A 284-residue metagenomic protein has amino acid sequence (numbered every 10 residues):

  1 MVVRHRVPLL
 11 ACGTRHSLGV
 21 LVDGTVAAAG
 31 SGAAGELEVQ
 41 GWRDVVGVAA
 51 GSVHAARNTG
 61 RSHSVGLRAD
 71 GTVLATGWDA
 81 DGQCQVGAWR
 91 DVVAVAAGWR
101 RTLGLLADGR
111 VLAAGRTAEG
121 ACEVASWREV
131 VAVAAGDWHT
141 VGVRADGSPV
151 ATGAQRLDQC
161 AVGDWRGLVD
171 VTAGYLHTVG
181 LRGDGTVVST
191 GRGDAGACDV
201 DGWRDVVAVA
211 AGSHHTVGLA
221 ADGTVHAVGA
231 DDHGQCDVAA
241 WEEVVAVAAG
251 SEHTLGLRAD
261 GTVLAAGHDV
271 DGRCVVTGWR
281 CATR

Functional and structural regions predicted by a protein language model:
M1-V39, G47: An edge-strand/N-cap motif at the start of beta-rich repeat modules
R6, G13-T14, D44, G60-R61 (+10 more regions): Beta-rich catalytic cores
C12, V20, G47-A50, L67 (+10 more regions): Residue-level recognition of a conserved intra-blade site in WD40 beta-propeller repeats
H16, G30-G41, A56-N58, S62-H63 (+6 more regions): Short glycine/serine- and acidic-residue-enriched loop/turn motifs that recur at repeat junctions
H16-G19, A28, A55-A56, H63-G66 (+11 more regions): Conserved core positions of repeat-based scaffolds
D44, R68-L74, Q85-A94, A107-L112 (+7 more regions): Thr-biased low-complexity repeat/linker tracts and other Thr-enriched repetitive architectures
A49-D70, A75-D81, V95-L106, A118 (+1 more regions): A generic tandem-repeat structural signature
G98-R100, A113-A118, V133-H139, S148-R156 (+3 more regions): Solenoidal tandem-repeat scaffolds enriched in leucines and small polar residues
